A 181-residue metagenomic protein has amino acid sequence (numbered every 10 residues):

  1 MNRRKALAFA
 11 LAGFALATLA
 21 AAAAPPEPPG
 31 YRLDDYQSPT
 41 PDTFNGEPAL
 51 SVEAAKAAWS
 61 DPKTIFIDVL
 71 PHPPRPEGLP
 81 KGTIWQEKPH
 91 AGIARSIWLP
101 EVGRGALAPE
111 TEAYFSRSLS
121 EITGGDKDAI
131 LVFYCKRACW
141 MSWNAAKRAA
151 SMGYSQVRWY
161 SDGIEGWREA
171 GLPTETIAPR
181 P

Functional and structural regions predicted by a protein language model:
N2, F9, L19-E53, A58-D61 (+2 more regions): Rhodanese-like catalytic fold shared by cysteine-dependent sulfurtransferases and DSP/PTP-type phosphatases
L7-F14: Sec-dependent N-terminal signal peptides
A55, I65-L70: Short hydrophobic beta-strand that contains or immediately precedes a catalytic carboxylate
P73: Glycine-rich nucleotide phosphate-binding loop and flanking beta-alpha elements of Rossmann-like dinucleotide-binding
